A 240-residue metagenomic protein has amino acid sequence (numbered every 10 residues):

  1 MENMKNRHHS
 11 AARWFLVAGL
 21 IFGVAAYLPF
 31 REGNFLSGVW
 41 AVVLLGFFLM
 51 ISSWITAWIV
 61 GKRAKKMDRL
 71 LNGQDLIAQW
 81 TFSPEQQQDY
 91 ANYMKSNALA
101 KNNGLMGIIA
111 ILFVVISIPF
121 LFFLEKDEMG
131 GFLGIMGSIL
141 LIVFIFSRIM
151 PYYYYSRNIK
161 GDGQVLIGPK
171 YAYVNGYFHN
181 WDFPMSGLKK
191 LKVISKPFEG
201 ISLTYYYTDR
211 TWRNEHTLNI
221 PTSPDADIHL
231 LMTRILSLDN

Functional and structural regions predicted by a protein language model:
E2-A64, S96-I159: Alpha-helical transmembrane spans
K62-Y90: Membrane-interface amphipathic/juxtamembrane segments adjacent to transmembrane helices
L76, Q87, A172, H179 (+2 more regions): Generic "edge-of-domain/loop-turn" microfeature
A78-P84, F178-M185, R213-P221: Short amphipathic beta-strand/extended segments with alternating polar/hydrophobic composition
Q87-N102, K170-Y205: Acidic, Ser/Thr-rich low-complexity segments on the non-lumenal side of membrane proteins
R148-P184: Conserved beta-hairpin
D162, F198, T233-L236: Sequence-level motif detector for i,i+2 pairs with an aromatic at +2
T204-N240: A membrane-cytosol interface segment of integral membrane proteins
